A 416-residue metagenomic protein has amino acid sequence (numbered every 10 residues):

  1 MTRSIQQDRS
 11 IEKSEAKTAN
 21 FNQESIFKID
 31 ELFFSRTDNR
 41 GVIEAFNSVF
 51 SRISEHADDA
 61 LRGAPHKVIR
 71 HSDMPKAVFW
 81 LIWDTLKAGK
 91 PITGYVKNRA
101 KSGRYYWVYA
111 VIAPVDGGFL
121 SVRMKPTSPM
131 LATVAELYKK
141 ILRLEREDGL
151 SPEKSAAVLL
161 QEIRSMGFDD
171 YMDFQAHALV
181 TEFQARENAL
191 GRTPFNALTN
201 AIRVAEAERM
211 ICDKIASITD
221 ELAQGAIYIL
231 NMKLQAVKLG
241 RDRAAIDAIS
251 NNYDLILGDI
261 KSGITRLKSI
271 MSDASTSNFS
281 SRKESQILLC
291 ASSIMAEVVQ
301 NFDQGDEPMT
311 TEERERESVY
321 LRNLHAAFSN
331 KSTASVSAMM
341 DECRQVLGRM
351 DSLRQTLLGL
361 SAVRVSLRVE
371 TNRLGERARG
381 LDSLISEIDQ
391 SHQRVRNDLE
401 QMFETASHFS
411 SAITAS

Functional and structural regions predicted by a protein language model:
M1-N20, S165, A176-F183: Membrane topogenic helices and adjacent juxtamembrane segments
Q7, E12-R143, N200, A205-A207 (+7 more regions): Sensory/regulatory domains in signal-transduction proteins
G117-G191, F195: Sensory coupling linkers of modular signal transduction proteins
R186-V204, A326-S335: Short, charge-rich amphipathic alpha-helices with coiled-coil/heptad character
T311-E315: Acidic, serine/threonine- and proline-rich intrinsically disordered appendage/tail regions
R316-M340: Intrinsically disordered, low-complexity acidic Ser/Thr-rich regulatory segments
